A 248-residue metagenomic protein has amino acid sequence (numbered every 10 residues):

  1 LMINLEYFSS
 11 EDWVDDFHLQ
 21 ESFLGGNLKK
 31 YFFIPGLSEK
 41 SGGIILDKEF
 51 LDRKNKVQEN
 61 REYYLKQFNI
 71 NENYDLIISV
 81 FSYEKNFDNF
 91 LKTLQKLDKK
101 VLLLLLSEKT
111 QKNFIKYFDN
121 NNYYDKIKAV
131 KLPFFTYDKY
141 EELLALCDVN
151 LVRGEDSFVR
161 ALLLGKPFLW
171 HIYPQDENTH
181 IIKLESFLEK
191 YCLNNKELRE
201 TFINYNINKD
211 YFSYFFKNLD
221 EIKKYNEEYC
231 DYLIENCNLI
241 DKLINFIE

Functional and structural regions predicted by a protein language model:
L1-L5, F32-P35, L104, V130 (+2 more regions): Hydrophobic/aromatic beta-strand patches that form the interior of the parallel beta-sheet core in alpha/beta enzyme
L1-Y63: Active-site-proximal region of nucleotide-activated glycan assembly enzymes, centered on histidine/acidic-rich loops
D15-F23, T93-L94, F114-Y123, K183-E185: Short, aromatic/basic amphipathic alpha-helical patches
G36-K112: Active-site donor-nucleotide binding/catalytic segment of nucleotide-sugar enzymes
L46-D47, F68-N69, C192-E248: C-terminal amphipathic helix plus adjacent low-complexity, charged tail appended to glycosyltransferase catalytic
D98-P133: Catalytic donor nucleotide-activated moiety binding site of glycosyltransferases and closely related
F134-K183: A donor-sugar binding/catalytic signature common to diverse glycosyltransferases and related nucleotide-sugar
P167-I207: Nucleotide-sugar donor-binding patch of glycosyltransferase catalytic domains
